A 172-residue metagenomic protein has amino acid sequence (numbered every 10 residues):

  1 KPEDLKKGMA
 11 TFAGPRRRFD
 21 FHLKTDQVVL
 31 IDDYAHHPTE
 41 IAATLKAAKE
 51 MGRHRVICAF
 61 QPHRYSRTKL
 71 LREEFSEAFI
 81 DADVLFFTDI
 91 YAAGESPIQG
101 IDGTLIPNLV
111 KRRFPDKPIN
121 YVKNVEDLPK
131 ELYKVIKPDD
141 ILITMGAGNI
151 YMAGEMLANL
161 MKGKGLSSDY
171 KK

Functional and structural regions predicted by a protein language model:
K1-V84: Nucleotide phosphate-binding/pyrophosphate-handling subdomain across enzymes that bind or process nucleotide phosphates
L30-D33, I119, L142: Generic structural signal for residues in well-ordered beta-strands
A43, L70-R72, I98-Q99, Y133 (+1 more regions): Short amphipathic alpha-helical segments
P62-Y65, I90-A93, A147-I150: Short glycine-rich anion-binding loops that position phosphate/pyrophosphate groups of nucleotides and phosphorylated
S76-P138: C-terminal helical cap/extension that packs against the catalytic core of soluble nucleotide-cofactor enzymes
F87, L160-K172: Short, flexible loop segments at boundaries between secondary-structure elements
D127-A158: A glycine-rich beta-strand to alpha-helix segment that forms a phosphate/ribose-binding loop at ligand/cofactor sites
